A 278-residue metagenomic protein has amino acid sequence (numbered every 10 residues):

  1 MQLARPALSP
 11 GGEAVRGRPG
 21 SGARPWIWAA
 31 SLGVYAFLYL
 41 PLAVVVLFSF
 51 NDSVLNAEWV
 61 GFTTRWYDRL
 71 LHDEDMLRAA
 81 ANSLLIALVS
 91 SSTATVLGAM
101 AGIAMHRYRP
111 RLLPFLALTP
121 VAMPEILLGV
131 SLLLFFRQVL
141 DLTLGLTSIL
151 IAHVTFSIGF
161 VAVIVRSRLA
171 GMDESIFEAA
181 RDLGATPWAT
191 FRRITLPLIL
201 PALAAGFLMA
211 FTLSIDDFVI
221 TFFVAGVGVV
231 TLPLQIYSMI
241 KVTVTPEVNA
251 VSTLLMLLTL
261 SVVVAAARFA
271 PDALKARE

Functional and structural regions predicted by a protein language model:
M1-A29, R166-F177, R181, P187-I194 (+1 more regions): C-terminal transmembrane helix and the adjacent membrane-cytosol boundary/short C-terminal tail of inner/organellar
Q2-G11, L40-E74, F223-V227, E278: Short membrane-interfacial helix/loop motifs at transmembrane-helix boundaries
A4-R5, R18-A23, V54, Y67-D75 (+1 more regions): Interhelical loop and adjacent transmembrane-helix boundary motif in polytopic membrane transport permeases
G12, R16-G17, L55-V60, T64 (+3 more regions): Membrane-interfacial helix termini and adjacent extracytoplasmic/periplasmic loops of multi-pass transporters
R16-A23, L88-A117, L134-R137, V263-D272: Transmembrane-helix boundary motif in ABC transporter permease subunits
A29-L42, A162-R166, M172-E174, P187-D216: Transmembrane alpha-helices
L77, A81, L85-L97, A101 (+7 more regions): Hydrophobic alpha-helical transmembrane segments of multipass integral membrane proteins, especially permease/channel
R78-N82, F135-F160, L200-A202, F207 (+1 more regions): Loop-to-helix entry region at the N-terminal start of transmembrane alpha-helices in multi-pass membrane transporters
